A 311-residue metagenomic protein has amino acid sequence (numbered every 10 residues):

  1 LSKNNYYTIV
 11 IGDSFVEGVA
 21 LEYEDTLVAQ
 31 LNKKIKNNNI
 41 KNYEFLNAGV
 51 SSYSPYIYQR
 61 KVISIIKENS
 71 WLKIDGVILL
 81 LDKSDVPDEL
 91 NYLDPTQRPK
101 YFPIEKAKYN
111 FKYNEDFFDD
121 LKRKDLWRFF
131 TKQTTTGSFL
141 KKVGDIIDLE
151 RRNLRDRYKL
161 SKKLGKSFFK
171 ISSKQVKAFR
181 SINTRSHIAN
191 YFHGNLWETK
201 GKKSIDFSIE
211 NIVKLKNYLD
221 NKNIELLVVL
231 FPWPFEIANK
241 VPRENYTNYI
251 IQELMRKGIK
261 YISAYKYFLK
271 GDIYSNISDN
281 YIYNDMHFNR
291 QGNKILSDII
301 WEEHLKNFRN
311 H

Functional and structural regions predicted by a protein language model:
L1-G76, K83: Membrane-embedded segments
D13, Y58, V77, L219 (+3 more regions): Generic structural signal for small/hydrophobic residues in well-ordered secondary structure, especially within
Y23-Q30, N211, Y246, G292 (+1 more regions): Conserved alpha-helical elements of sugar-nucleotide-dependent glycosyltransferases
Q30-K34, N38, I65-E68, Y218 (+3 more regions): Alpha-helical structural signal in soluble globular domains
P55, Q59, I205, I209 (+1 more regions): Short, amphipathic alpha-helical "lid/cap" segments that border enzyme active or binding sites
E68-I74, D220-I224, N307: Glycine-rich phosphate-binding loop signature in dinucleotide/nucleotide-binding domains
D82-Q252, R256-I259, A264-Y274: Serine-dependent acyl-ester chemistry module
K260, Y281-H311: Histidine-centered active-site loop/cap adjacent to the catalytic His in serine esterases/O-acetyl transfer systems
